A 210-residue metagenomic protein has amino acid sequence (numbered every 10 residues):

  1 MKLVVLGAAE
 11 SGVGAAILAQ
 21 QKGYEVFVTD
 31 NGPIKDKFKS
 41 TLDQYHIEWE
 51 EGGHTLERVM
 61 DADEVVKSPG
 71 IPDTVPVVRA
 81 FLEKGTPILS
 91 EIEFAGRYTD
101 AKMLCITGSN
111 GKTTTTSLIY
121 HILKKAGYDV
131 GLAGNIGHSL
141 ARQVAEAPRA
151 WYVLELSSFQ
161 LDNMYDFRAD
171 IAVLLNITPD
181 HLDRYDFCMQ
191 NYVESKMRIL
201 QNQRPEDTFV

Functional and structural regions predicted by a protein language model:
M1-S90, F94: N-terminal leader/targeting and accessory segments in enzymes
L3, F209-V210: Well-ordered beta-strand positions enriched in small/hydrophobic/aromatic, beta-favoring residues
E57-M60, P69-F209: Phosphate-binding loop of NTP-binding sites
